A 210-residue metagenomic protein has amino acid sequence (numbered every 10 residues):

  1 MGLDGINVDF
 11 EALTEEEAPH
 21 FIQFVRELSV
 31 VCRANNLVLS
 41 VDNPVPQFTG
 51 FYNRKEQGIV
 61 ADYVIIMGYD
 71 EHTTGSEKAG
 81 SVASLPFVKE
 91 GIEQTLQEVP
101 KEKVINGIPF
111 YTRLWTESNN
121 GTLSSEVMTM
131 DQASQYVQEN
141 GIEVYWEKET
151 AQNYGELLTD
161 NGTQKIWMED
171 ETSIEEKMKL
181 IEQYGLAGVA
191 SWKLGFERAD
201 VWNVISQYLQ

Functional and structural regions predicted by a protein language model:
M1, C32, I181: Hydrophobic pocket-lining residues that define ligand/cofactor binding sites across diverse proteins
M1, I59-V60, Y184: Structural motif
M1-L13, V189-S191: Short acidic catalytic loops
V8, N106, I181: Terminal peptide-recognition signature
E15-E139: Substrate-binding surface in catalytic domains of secreted glycosidases
E17-P19, Q23, V30, N35-L37 (+2 more regions): Short acidic, glycine/proline-enriched helix-loop-strand junctions
F110-K179, L209: Glycan-binding loop/region signatures in secreted carbohydrate-active enzymes
S173-Q210: Acidic/aromatic/glycine-rich contiguous surface patches that form carbohydrate-binding/processing clefts and analogous
